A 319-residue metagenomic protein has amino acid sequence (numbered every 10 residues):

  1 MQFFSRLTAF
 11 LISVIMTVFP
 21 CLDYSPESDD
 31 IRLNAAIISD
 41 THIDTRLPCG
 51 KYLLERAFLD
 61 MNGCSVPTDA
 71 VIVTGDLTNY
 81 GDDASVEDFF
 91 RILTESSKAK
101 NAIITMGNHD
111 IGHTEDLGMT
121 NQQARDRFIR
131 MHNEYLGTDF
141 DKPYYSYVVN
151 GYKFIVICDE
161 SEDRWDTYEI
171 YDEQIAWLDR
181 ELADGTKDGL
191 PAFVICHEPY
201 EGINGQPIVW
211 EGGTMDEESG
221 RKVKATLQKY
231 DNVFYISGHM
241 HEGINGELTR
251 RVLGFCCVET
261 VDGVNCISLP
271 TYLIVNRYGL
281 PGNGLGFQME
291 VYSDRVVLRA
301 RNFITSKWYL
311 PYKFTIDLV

Functional and structural regions predicted by a protein language model:
M1-D23: Gram-positive cell-envelope targeting signals
I15-E87: N-terminal active-site segment of His-dependent metallophosphoesterases
S28-D30, L280-V319: A short C-terminal boundary segment appended to hydrolase-like catalytic domains
D29-D44, S65-V66, A70, I103 (+1 more regions): Metal-dependent phosphoester/phosphodiester hydrolase catalytic core
I37-S39, V71-D76, A102-N108, V194-C196 (+2 more regions): Active-site neighborhood of phospho(di)ester-bond hydrolases with catalytic His/Asp-centered motifs
T41-D44, L77-Y80, N108-H113, E160-R164 (+4 more regions): Solvent-exposed loop/turn segments at secondary-structure junctions within structured extracellular/periplasmic domains
P48-G50, T114-Q123, N204-M215, E247: Short, flexible/disordered intra-domain loops and linkers
D83-D188, K222-V223, Q228-K229, N245 (+4 more regions): Extended active-site neighborhood of metal-dependent phosphoesterases/phosphodiesterases
